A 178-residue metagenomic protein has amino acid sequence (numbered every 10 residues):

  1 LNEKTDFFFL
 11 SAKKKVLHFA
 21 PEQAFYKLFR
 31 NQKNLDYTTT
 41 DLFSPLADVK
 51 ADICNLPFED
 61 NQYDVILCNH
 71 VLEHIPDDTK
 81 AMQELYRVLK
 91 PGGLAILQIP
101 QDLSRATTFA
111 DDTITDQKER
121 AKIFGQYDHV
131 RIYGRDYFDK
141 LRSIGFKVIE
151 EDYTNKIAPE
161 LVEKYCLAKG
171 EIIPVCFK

Functional and structural regions predicted by a protein language model:
L1: Cys/His-rich short segments
T5-L10, K164-Y165: Short boundary motifs at domain starts and secondary-structure transition points
D6-F7, Y26-R30, M82, R135-F138: Short amphipathic alpha-helical segments and helix-helix/interface helices
F8-N55: Class I SAM-dependent methyltransferase SAM/SAH-binding core
I53-I66: A short acidic, Gly/Pro-enriched loop at the edge of an enzyme's catalytic core that lines a small-molecule cofactor
D64-P76: A short SAM/SAH-binding and catalytic strip from SAM-dependent methyltransferases
P76-L85, K90-K178: S-adenosyl-L-methionine-dependent methyltransferase catalytic module, highlighting the catalytic core
